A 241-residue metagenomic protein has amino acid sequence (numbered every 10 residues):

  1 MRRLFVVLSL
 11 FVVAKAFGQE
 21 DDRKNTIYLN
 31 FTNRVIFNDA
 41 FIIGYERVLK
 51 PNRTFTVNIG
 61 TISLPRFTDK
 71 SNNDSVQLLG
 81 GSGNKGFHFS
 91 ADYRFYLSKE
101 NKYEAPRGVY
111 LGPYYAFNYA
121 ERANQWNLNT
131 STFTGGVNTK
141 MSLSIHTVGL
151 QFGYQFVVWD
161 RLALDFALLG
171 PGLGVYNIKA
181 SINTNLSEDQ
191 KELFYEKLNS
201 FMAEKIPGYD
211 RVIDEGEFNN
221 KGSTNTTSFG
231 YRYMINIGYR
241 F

Functional and structural regions predicted by a protein language model:
M1-R23, I237-F241: Bacterial Sec-dependent N-terminal signal peptides
Q19-K24, P51-N52, S98-G108, V158-L164: Short loop/turn motifs that connect adjacent beta-strands in outer-membrane beta-barrel proteins
D21-F41, T54-S63: Transmembrane beta-strand segments that form the barrel wall of outer-membrane beta-barrel proteins
N25-L29, F55-I59, F89, R107-Y115 (+3 more regions): Transmembrane beta-strands of outer-membrane beta-barrel proteins
N30-T32, L64-H88, A120-I145, L173-S228: Extracellular/periplasm-exposed beta-strand and loop segments of Gram-negative cell-envelope proteins, dominated by
F31-V35, I59-P65, F95-L97, Y115-E121 (+3 more regions): Transmembrane beta-strands of outer-membrane beta-barrel pores
E46-V48, R94-E100, G153-V157, G238-R240: Structural signature of outer-membrane beta-barrel channels/translocons
S90, R94, T227-F241: Outer-membrane beta-barrel "beta-signal"
